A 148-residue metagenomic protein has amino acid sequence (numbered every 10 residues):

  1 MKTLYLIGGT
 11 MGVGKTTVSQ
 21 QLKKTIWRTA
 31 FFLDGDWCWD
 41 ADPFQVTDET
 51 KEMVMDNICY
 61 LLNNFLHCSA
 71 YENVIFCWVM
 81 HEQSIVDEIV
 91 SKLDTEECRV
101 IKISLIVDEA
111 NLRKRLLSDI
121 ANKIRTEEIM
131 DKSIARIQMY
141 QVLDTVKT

Functional and structural regions predicted by a protein language model:
M1-L4, A70-E72: Pre-Walker A (Motif I) flank of P-loop NTPase domains
I7: Hydrophobic anchor at the beta1->P-loop junction of P-loop NTPases
T10-M11: The conserved Walker
G14: Conserved glycine(s) of the Walker
T17-N63: Conserved substrate/cofactor phosphate-moiety recognition/catalytic segment in nucleotide-dependent phosphotransferases
M53-E97: Glycine-rich phosphate-binding loop used to anchor ATP phosphates in small-molecule kinases, encompassing both
E96-L117: Conserved phosphate-donor/acceptor-positioning beta-strand/loop module used by diverse small-molecule
A121-T148: Small-molecule kinase domains that catalyze NTP-dependent phosphoryl transfer to phosphate-bearing small molecules
